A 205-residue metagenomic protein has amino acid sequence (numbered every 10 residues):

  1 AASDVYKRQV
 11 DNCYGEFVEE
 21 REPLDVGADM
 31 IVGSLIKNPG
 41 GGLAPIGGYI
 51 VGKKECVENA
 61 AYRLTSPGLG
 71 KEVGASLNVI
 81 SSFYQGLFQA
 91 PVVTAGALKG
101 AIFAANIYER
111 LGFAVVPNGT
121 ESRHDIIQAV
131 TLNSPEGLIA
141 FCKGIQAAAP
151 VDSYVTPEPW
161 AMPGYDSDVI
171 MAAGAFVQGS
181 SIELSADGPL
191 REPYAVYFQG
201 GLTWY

Functional and structural regions predicted by a protein language model:
A2-Y6: Short, small-residue-biased leader/transition segments that mark boundaries at the very start of proteins
K7-N12: ADP-ribose/adenylate-binding Rossmann-like module
C13-V18: Short acidic loop-to-helix transition motifs that present clustered carboxylates
E22-V26, I46-G47, D168-I170: Short low-complexity, flexible loop/linker segments enriched in glycine and/or proline with clustered acidic
P23-N38: Conserved active-site segment immediately N-terminal to the catalytic lysine that forms the internal aldimine
L24-D25, Y49, T65-S66, K143-A149: Short, solvent-exposed amphipathic alpha-helical segments in soluble enzyme and RNA/protein-processing domains
I36-G137: Active-site C-terminal subdomain of aminotransferase-like
E109-Y205: Conserved C-terminal alpha-helix-loop-beta "cap" of PLP-dependent enzymes that closes/shapes the active-site mouth
